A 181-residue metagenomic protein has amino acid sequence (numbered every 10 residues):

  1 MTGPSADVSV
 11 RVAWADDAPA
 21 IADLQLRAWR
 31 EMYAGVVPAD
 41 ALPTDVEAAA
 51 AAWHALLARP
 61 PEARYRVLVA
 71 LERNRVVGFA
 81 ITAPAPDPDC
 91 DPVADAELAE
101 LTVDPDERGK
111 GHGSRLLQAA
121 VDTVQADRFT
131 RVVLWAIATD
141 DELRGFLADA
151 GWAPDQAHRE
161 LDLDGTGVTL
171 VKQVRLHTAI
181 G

Functional and structural regions predicted by a protein language model:
G3, V12-D16, D23-D106, S114-A119 (+4 more regions): Acetyl-CoA-dependent GNAT
D7-S9: Extreme N-terminal starter segment of soluble prokaryotic enzymes
A20, E97, R131, E142 (+1 more regions): Amphipathic alpha-helical recognition patches that constitute DNA-binding helices
D104-D106, K110, A138-T139: Active-site acidic-Proline motif in GNAT/NAT acetyltransferases
L116, D140-L143: Conserved short alpha-helix immediately C-terminal to the canonical SAM/SAH-binding motif I of Rossmann-like
V124-A136: Conserved GNAT acetyl-CoA-binding A-motif
V133-A136, R144, A148-K172: Conserved catalytic-core motifs of GNAT/GCN5-like acyltransferases
